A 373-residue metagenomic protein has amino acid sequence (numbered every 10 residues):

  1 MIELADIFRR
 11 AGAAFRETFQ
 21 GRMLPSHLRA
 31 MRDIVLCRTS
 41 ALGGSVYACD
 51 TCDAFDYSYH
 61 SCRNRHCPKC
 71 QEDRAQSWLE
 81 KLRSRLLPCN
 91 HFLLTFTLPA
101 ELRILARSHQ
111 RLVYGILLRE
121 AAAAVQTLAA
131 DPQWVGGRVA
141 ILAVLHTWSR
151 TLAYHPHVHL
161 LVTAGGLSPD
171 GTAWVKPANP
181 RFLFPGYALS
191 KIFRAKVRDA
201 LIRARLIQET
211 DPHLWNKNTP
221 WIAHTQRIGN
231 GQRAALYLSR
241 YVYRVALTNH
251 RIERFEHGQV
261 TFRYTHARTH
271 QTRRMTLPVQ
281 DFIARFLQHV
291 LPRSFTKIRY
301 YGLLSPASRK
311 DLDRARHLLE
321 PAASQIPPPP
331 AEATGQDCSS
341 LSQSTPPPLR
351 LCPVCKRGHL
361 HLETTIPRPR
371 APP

Functional and structural regions predicted by a protein language model:
M1-P373: Beta->alpha loop/short-helix hinge microenvironment recognizer with preference for catalytic Tyr/His contexts
